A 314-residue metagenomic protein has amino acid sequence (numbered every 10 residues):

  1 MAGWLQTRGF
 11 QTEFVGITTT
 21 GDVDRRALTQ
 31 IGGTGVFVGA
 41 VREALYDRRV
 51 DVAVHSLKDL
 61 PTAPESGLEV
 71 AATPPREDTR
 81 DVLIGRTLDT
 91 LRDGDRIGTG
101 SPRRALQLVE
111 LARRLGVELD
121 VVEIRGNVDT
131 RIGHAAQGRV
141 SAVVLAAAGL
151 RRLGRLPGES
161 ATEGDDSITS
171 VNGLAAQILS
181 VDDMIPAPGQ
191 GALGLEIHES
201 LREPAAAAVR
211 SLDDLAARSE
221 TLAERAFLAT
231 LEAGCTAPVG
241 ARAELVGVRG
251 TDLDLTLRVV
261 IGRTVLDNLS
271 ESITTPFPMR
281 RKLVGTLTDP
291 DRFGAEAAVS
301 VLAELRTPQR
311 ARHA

Functional and structural regions predicted by a protein language model:
M1-Q30, R114-A314: Small-molecule-sensing regulatory modules
G3, Q11, V36, P102-E110: N-terminal winged-helix
R26-V52: Short, structured active-site "lid" loops
V50-V54, S141-A142: Short, Asp-centered acidic motifs that coordinate Mg2+ and/or phosphate in catalytic or ligand-binding sites
V52-A53, L57, A243: A short, hydrophobic beta-strand-centered structural micro-motif
L57-E118, D182, L193, R202: A conserved helix-loop-strand patch within extracytoplasmic ligand-binding domains of the periplasmic binding
